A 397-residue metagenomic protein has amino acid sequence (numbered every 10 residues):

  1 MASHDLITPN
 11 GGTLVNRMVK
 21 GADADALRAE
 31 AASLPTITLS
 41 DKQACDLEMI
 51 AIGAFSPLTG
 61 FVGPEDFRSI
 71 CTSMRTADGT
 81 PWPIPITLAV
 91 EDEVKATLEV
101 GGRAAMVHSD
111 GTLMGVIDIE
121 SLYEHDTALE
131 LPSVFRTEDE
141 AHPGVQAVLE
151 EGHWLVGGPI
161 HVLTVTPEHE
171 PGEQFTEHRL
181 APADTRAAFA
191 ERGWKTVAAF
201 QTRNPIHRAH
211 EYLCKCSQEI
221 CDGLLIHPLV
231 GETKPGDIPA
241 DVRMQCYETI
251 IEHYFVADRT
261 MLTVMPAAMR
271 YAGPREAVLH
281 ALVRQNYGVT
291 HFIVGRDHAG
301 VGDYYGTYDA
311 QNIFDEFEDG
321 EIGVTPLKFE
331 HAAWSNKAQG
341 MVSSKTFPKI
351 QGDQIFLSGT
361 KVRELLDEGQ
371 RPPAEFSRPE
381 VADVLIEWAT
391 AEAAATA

Functional and structural regions predicted by a protein language model:
M1-A397: Active-site cores that bind ATP or allylic diphosphates and position pyrophosphate for catalysis
